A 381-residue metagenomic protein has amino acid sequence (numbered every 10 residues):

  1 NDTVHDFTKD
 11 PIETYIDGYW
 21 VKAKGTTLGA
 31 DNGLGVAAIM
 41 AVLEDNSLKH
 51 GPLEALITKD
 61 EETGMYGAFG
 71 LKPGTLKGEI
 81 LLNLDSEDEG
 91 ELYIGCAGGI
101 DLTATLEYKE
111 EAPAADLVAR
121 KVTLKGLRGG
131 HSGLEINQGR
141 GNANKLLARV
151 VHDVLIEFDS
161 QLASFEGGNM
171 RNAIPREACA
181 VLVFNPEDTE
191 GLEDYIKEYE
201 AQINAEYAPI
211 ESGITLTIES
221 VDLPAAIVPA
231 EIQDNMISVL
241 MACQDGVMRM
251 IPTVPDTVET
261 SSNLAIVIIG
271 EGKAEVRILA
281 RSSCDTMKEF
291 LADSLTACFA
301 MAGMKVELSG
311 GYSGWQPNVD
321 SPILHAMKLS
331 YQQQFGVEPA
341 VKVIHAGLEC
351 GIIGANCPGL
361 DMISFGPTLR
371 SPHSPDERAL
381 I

Functional and structural regions predicted by a protein language model:
N1-P52, I57, E61-T63, A68-G70 (+5 more regions): Active-site metal-coordination/substrate-binding segment of hydrolases, especially metallo-dependent peptidases
L53-A143, V151, L155: Fold-level recognition of mixed alpha/beta catalytic cores in primary-metabolism enzymes, strongest
G74, G139-E157, P186-T189, I232-M241 (+4 more regions): His/Asp/Glu-rich mid-to-C-terminal helical/loop segments that flank catalytic regions of hydrolases
N142-F165, P317-L360: Active-site-adjacent substrate-binding region of metalloamidase/peptidase-like peptide-processing proteins
M170, A180-V181, T215-I227, A265-V267 (+2 more regions): A short beta-alpha structural unit
E190-N204, F290-F299: Short amphipathic alpha-helices in soluble, non-transmembrane regions that often serve as interface/regulatory elements
Y195-E259, N263-E271: Hard-cation-handling environments
P252, E259-A274, F335-I381: Zn-dependent metallopeptidase/amidohydrolase metal-coordination segment
